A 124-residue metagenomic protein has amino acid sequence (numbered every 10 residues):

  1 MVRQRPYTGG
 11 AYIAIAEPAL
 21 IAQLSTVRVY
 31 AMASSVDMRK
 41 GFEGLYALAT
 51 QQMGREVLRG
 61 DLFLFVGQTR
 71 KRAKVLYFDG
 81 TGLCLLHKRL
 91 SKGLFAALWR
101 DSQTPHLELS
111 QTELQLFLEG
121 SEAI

Functional and structural regions predicted by a protein language model:
V2-I124: Polybasic/polar functional segments that serve as interface/processing modules
